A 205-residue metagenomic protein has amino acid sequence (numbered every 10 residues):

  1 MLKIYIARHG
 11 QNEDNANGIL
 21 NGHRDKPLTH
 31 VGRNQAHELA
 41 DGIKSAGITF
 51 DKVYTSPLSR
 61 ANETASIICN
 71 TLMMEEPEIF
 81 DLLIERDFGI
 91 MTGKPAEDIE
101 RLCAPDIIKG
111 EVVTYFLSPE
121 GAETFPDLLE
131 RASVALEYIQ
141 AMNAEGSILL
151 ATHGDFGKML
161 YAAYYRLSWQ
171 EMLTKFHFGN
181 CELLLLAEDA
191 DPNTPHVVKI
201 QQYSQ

Functional and structural regions predicted by a protein language model:
M1-Y5: Extreme N-terminal starter segment of soluble prokaryotic enzymes
A7-E75: Active-site-proximal alpha-helix that buttresses catalytic centers in soluble enzyme cores
A46-T49, I139-G146: Glycine-rich phosphate-binding loop signature in dinucleotide/nucleotide-binding domains
T49-L82, A104, A187-Q205: Conserved histidine-centered catalytic loops in small-molecule metabolism enzymes
T55-S56, E130, A151-T152: Short beta-strand scaffold positions
N70-R131: Phosphate-handling substructures
G154-K158: GST superfamily/GST-like fold recognition
Y165-T194: Domain-level recognition of soluble alpha/beta enzyme cores, biased toward histidine phosphatases/phosphomutases
